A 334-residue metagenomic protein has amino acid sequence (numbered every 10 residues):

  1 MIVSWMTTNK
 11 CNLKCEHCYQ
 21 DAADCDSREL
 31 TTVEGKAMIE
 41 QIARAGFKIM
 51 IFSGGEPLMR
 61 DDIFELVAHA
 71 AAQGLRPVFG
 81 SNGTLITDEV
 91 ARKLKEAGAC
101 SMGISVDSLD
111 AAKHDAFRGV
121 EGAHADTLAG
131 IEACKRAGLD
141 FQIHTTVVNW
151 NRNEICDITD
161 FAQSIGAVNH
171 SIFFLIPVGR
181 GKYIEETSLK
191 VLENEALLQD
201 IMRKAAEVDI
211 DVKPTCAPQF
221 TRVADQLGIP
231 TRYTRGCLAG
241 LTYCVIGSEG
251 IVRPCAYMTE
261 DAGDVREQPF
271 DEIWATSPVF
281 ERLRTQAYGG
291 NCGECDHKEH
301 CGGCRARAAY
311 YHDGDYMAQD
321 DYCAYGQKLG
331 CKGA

Functional and structural regions predicted by a protein language model:
M1-R28, E40-R44, G247, F270 (+1 more regions): N-terminal pre-core extensions flanking Radical SAM catalytic domains
V3, C18, E29-E56, R60-I176 (+1 more regions): Radical SAM/AdoMet-radical enzyme domain recognition
Q20-R28, T259-A262, K298-K332: Iron-sulfur (Fe-S) cluster-binding segments and ferredoxin-like electron-carrier domains, especially [2Fe-2S]
I42-G54, D320-A334: Short Fe-S-cluster ligation motifs
W150, N169-L189, K213-Q226, T259-D261: Flexible glycine/acidic-rich beta-alpha junction loops that bind and position SAM and/or redox cofactors in anaerobic
L192-Q226, I251-A309: C-terminal accessory region of radical SAM enzymes
Q226-R235: Short, basic/aromatic recognition patches
C237-L241: Short, small/polar residue-rich loop motifs at catalytic or cofactor-binding pockets
